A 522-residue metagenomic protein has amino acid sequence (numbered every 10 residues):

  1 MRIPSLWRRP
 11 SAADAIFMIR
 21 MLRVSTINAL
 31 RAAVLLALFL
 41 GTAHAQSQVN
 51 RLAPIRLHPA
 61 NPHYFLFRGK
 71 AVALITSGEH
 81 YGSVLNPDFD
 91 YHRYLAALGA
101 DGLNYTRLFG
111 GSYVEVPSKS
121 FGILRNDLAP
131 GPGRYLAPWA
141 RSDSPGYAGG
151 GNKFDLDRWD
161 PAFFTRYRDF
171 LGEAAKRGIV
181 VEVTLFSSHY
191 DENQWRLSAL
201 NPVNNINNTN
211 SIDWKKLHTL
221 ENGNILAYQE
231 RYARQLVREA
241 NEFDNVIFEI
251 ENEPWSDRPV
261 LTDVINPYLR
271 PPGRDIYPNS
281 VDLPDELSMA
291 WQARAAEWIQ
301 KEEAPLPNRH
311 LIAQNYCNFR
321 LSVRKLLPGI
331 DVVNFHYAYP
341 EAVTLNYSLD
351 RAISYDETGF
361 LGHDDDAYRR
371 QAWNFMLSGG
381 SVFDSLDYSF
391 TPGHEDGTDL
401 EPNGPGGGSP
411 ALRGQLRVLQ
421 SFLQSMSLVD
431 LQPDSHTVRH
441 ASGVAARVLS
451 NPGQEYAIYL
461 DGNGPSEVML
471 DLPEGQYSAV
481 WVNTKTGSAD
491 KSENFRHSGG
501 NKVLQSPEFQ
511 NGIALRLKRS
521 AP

Functional and structural regions predicted by a protein language model:
R9-P10, D14: Intrinsic, low-complexity polybasic segments
R31-G41: Bacterial N-terminal signal peptides
A43-S47: Boundary at the C-terminal end of the N-terminal hydrophobic targeting segment
Q48, Y368-N494, N501-P522: Aromatic- and carboxylate-lined catalytic core of secreted/periplasmic carbohydrate-active enzymes
L52, A60-Y64, R68-I330: Active-site mouth of glycoside hydrolases
L311-C317, V332-H336, I353-S354, I458-Y459: Short, hydrophobic beta-strand segments that form beta-sheet elements in well-ordered domains
K325-E395: Catalytic-core region of carbohydrate-active enzymes that cleave or remodel glycosidic bonds
